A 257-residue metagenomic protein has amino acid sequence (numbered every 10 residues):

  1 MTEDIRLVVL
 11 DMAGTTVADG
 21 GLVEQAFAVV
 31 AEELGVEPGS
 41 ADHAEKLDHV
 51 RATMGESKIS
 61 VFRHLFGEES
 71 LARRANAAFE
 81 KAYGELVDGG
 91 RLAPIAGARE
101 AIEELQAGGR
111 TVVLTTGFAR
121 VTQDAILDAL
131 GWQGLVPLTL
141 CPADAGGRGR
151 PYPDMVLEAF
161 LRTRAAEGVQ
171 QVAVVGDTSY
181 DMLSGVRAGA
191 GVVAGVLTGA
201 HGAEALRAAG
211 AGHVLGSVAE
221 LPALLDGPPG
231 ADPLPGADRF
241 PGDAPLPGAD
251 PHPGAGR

Functional and structural regions predicted by a protein language model:
E3-Q106: N-terminal helical cap/lid subdomain that shapes the substrate entry/recognition surface in HAD-like hydrolases
F27, A98-L130, L140: Substrate-recognition element of Asp-dependent hydrolases with the DxDx(T/V) motif
E37, Q133-P137, A166-V169, G212: Conserved H-loop
H49-R51, W132-R148: A short, structured active-site edge motif that brings together acidic residues
R99-Q106, F160-L161, M182-R187: Surface-exposed amphipathic alpha-helices with a cationic face
R150-M182, A194: Conserved Lys-Pro-Asp/Glu-containing loop-to-beta segment of HAD-superfamily phosphomonoesterases, centered on
A173-H213: Acidic, Mg2+-coordinating phosphoryl-transfer loop and its flanking beta/alpha structural elements, shared across
G230-G236, G242, G248, G254: Small-residue-biased low-complexity repeat regions
